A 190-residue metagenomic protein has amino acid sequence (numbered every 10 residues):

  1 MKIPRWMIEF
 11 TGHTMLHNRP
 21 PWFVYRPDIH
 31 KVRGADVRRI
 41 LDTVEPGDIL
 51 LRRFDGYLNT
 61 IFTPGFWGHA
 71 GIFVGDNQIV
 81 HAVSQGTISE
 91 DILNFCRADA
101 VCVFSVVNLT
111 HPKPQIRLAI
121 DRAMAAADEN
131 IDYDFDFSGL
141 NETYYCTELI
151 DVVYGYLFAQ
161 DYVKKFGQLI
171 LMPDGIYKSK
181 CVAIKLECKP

Functional and structural regions predicted by a protein language model:
M1-P190: Cysteine-nucleophile amide-bond enzymes
